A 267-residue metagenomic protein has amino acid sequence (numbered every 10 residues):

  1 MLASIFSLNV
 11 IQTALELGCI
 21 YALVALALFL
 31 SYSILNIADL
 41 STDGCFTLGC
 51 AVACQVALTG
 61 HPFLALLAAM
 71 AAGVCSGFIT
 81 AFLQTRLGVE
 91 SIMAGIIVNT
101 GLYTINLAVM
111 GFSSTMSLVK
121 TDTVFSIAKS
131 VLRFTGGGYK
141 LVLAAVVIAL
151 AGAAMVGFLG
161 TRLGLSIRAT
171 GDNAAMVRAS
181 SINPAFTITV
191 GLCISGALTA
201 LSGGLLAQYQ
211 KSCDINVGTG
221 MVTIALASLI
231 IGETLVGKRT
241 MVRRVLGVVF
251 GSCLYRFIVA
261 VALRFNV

Functional and structural regions predicted by a protein language model:
M1-V24, V52, L58-L64, K129-L141 (+1 more regions): Membrane-interfacial amphipathic/re-entrant helices at transmembrane-helix boundaries
F6, A154, D172-F186, R239 (+2 more regions): Cytosolic-side transmembrane-helix boundaries in multi-pass membrane proteins
L30, Q55, F78, F82-R86 (+8 more regions): Membrane-interface helix caps of multi-pass small-molecule transporters
S31-G49, L83-V98, L163-S166, V190-C193 (+2 more regions): Short, non-helical or kinked segments that cap or interrupt transmembrane helices
H61-T100, I148-L150, F250-G251, Y255: Alpha-helical transmembrane segments within multi-pass membrane transporters and channels
S76, G136-V217, V222: Helix-loop-helix "hairpin" substructures at the membrane interface of multi-pass membrane proteins
S91, L102-G160, T189-V190, N266-V267: Transmembrane helix-bundle core of multi-pass membrane transporters and related energy-transducing complexes
T199-V267: Transmembrane alpha-helical segments in multi-pass inner-membrane proteins
